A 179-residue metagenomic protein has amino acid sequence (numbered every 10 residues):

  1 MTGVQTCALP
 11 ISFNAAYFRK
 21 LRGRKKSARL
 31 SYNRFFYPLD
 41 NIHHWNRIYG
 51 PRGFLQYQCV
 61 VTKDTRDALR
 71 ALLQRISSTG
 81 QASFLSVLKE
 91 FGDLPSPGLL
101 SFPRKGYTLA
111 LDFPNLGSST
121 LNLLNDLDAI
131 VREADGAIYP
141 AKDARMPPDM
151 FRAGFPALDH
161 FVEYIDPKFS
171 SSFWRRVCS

Functional and structural regions predicted by a protein language model:
M1-S179: Noncatalytic alpha-helical scaffold of FAD-dependent oxidoreductases
